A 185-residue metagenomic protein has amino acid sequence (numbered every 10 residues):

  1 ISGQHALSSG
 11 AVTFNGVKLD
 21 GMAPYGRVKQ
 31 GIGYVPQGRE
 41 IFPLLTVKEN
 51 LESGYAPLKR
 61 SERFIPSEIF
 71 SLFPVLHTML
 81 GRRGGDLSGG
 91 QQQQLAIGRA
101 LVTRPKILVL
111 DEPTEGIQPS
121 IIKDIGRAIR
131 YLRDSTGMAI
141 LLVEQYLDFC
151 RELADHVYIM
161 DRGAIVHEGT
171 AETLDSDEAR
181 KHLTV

Functional and structural regions predicted by a protein language model:
A6-L7, M22-P24, V47-F64, L72-H77 (+2 more regions): ABC-type ATPase nucleotide-binding domains, specifically the catalytic core motifs of the NBD
G10-L19, Q30, E62-I65, S71 (+1 more regions): Conserved ABC transporter NBD signature motif
L45, L87, A100-L101: ABC ATPase signature
R83-L87, Q91: Conserved ABC ATPase signature
V102-K106: A short, proline-enriched helix->beta-strand linker immediately N-terminal to the Walker B motif in ABC-type P-loop
L108-E112: Catalytic Walker B motif of ABC-type/P-loop ATPase nucleotide-binding domains
K123-G137: Helical segment within the ABC ATPase nucleotide-binding domain
